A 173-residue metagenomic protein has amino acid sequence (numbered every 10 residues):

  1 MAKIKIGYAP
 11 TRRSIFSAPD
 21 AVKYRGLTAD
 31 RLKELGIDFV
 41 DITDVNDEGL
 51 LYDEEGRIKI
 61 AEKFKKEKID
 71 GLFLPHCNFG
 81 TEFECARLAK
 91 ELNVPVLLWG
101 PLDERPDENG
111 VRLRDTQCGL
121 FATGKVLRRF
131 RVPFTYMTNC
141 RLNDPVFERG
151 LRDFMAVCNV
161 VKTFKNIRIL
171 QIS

Functional and structural regions predicted by a protein language model:
M1-S173: An N-terminal assembly and electron-transfer interface module characteristic of large anaerobic redox and radical
